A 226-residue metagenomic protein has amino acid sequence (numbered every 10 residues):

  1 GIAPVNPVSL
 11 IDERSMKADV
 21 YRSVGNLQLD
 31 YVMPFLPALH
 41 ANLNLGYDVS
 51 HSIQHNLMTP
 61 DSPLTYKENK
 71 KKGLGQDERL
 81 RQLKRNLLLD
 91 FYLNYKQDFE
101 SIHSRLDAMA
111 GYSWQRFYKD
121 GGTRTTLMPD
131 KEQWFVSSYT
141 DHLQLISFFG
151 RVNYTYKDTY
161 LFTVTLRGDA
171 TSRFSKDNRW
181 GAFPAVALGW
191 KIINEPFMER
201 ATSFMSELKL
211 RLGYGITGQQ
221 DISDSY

Functional and structural regions predicted by a protein language model:
G1-M58, N69-Y226: Extracellular/periplasmic, surface-exposed regions of secreted and cell-surface proteins
